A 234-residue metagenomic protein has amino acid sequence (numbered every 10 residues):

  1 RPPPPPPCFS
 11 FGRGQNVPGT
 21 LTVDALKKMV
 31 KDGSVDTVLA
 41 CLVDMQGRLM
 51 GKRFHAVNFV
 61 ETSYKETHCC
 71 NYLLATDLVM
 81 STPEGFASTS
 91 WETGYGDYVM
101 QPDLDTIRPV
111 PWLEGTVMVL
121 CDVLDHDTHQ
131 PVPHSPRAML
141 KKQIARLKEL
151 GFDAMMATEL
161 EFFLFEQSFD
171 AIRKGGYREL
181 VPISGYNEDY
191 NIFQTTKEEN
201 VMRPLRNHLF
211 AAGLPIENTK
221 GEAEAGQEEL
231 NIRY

Functional and structural regions predicted by a protein language model:
P2-P6: Intrinsically disordered, low-complexity proline-rich regions
C8-G221: ATP/Mg2+-dependent ligation/transfer catalytic cores
N218-N231: Active-site-proximal, well-structured secondary-structure segments within enzyme catalytic domains
Y234: Active-site neighborhood of thiol-dependent amide/isopeptide-bond enzymes
